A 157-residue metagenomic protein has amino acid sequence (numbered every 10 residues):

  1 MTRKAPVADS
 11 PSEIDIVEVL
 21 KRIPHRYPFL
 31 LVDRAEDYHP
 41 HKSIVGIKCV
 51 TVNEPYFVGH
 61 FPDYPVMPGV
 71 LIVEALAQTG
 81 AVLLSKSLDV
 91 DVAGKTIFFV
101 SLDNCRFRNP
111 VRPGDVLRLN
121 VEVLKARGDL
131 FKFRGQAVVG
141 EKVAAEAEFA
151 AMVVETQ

Functional and structural regions predicted by a protein language model:
T2-E13, G80-R118, A144-E146, M152: Hydrophobic beta-strand-centered segment that forms part of the acyl-chain substrate-binding groove
T2-E36, I44, A151: Flexible, low-complexity linker/boundary loops enriched in proline and small hydrophobic residues that flank enzymatic
L20, D63, F107-N109: Beta-strand-rich interaction surfaces with strong enrichment in secreted/lumenal proteins
P24-M67, I72: Catalytic strand-loop segment that frames the active site of acyl-thioester-processing enzymes
L30, H41-V45, V116-R118, L130-K132 (+1 more regions): Intrinsic-disorder/low-complexity, polar/charged segments enriched in Ser/Thr/Lys/Arg/Asp/Glu/Gln
A35, M67-D91: Active-site helix/loop of acyl-thioester processing domains in fatty-acid/polyketide metabolism, spanning hotdog-fold
A35, S101-G140: Hydrophobic beta-sheet segments that form the core/acyl-binding groove of ACP/CoA-dependent acyl-chain-processing
A137-Q157: Flexible glycine-rich active-site/ligand-binding loops centered on an Asp-His dyad
